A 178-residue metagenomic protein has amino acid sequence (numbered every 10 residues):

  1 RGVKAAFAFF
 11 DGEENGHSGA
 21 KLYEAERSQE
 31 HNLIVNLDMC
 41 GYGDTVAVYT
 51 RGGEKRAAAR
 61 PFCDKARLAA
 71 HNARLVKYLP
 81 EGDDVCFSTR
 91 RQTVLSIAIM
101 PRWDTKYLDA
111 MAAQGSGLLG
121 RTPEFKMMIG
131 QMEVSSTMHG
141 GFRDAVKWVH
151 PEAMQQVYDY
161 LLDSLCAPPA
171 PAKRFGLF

Functional and structural regions predicted by a protein language model:
R1-R60, K65, A73-K77, D84-C86: Acidic/histidine-rich catalytic neighborhood of metal-dependent amide-processing enzymes
K21, A25, L33, C40 (+6 more regions): Penicillin-recognizing serine hydrolase domain
M39-Y42, R102, S135: Short connector loops/turns at beta-strand edges and beta->alpha or beta->beta junctions
K55-F62, P80, K147-M154, Y158: Generic structural signal for well-ordered, non-membrane alpha-helical segments in soluble metabolic enzymes
P61-A69, C86, Y160-P171: Generic non-transmembrane alpha-helical segments
T93-A98: Paired acidic/hydrophobic, glycine-rich loop segments that form the ligand-binding mouth/hinge of periplasmic-binding
I99-T105: Soluble extramembrane regions of membrane proteins in the secretory/endomembrane system
K106-F178: His/Asp/Glu-rich mid-to-C-terminal helical/loop segments that flank catalytic regions of hydrolases
